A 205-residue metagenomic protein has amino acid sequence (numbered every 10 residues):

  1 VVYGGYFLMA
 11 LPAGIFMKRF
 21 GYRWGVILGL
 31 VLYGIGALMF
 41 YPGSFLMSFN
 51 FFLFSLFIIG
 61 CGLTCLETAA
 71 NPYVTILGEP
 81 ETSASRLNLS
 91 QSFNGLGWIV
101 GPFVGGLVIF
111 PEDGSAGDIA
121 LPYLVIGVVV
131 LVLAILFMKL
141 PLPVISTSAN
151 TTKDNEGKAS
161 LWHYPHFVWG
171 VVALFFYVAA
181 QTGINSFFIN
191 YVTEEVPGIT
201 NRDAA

Functional and structural regions predicted by a protein language model:
V2-F16: Central cavity-lining transmembrane alpha-helices of secondary-active solute carriers, predominantly the Major
G5-M9, G62, F93-G97: MFS transmembrane alpha-helix packing/gate-lining sites
V31-L46: C-terminal ends and interior cores of transmembrane alpha-helices in multi-pass membrane transporters/permeases
S55-S92: Cytoplasmic helix-loop-helix junction between adjacent transmembrane helices in 12-TM secondary transporters
E81, L89-P141: Helix-loop-helix hairpin linking two adjacent transmembrane segments in secondary transporters
K139-G157: Flexible cytoplasmic inter-helical loops of multi-pass small-molecule transporters
S160-A205: Extracytoplasmic gate region of multi-pass secondary transporters
